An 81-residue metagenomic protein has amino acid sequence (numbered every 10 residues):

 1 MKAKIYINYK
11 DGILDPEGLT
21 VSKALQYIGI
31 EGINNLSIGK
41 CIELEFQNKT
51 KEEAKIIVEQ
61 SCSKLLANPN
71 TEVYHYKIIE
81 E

Functional and structural regions predicted by a protein language model:
M1-D11, K40-E43: Short glycine-/aliphatic-rich beta-strand segments at the starts of folded cytosolic domains
K2, N35, V73-K77: Residues at or immediately flanking beta-strands
G12-I30: Short amphipathic alpha-helix segments
G12-P16, K49-I56: Short, conserved charged micro-motifs
D15-P16, I38, A67-N68: Generic structural "secondary-structure junction" signal
E31-S37: N-terminal glycine-rich anion-binding loops that anchor highly charged ligand groups
K55-E81: C-terminal structural segments of small proteins and small subunits
